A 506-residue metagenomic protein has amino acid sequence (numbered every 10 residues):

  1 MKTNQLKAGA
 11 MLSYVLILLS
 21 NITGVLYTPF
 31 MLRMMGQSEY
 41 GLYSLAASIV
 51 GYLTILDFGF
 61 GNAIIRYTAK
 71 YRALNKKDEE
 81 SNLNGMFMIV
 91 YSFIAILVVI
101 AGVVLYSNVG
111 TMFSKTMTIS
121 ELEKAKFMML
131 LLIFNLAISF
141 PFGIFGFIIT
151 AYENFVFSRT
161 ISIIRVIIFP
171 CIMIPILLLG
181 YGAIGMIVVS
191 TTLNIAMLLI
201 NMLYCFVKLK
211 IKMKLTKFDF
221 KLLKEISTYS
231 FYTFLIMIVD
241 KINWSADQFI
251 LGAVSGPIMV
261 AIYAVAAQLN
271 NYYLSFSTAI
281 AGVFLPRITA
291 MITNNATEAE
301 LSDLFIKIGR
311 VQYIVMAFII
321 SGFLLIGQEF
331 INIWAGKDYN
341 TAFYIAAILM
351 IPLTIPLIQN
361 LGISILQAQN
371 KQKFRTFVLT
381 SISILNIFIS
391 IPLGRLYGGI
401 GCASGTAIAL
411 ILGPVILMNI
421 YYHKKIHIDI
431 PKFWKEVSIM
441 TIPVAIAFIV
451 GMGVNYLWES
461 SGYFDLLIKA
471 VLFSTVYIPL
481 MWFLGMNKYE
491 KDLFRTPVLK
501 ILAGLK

Functional and structural regions predicted by a protein language model:
M1-G24, D78-G85, I89, E123-A125 (+4 more regions): N-terminal membrane topogenesis motif
M1-L6, A183-I184, N201-W244, R287-A290 (+5 more regions): Interhelical loop/hinge segments that connect adjacent transmembrane helices in multipass membrane
Q5-K70, F93-V103, N135, P170 (+3 more regions): Signature of the first transmembrane helix
G9-G24, V189-N201, C205, F220-A290 (+4 more regions): Transmembrane helical elements of multi-pass membrane transporters/channels
I17, T160-V207, Y229, N270 (+6 more regions): Hydrophobic alpha-helical transmembrane segments
K70-F87, I262-T380, A503-K506: Specific pore-lining/lateral-gate transmembrane helices of multi-pass inner-membrane transport and insertion machines
I89-S245, M452-G453: Hydrophobic transmembrane helix module of multi-pass membrane transport proteins
I428-D429, M452-K506: Membrane-proximal transmembrane or re-entrant/amphipathic helices at the cytosolic face
